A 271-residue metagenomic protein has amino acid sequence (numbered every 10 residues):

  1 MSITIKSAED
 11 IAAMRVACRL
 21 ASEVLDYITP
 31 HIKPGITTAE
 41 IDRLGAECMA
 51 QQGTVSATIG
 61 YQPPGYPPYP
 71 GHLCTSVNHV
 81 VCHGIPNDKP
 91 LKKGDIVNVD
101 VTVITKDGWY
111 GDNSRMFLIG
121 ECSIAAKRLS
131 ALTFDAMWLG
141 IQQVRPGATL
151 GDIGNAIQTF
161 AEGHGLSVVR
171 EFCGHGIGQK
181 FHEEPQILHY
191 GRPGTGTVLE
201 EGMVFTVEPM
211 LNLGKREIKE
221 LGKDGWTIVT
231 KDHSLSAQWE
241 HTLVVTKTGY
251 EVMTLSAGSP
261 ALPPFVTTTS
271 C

Functional and structural regions predicted by a protein language model:
M1-C271: Active-site neighborhoods and metal-handling regions in enzymes and metal-associated proteins
